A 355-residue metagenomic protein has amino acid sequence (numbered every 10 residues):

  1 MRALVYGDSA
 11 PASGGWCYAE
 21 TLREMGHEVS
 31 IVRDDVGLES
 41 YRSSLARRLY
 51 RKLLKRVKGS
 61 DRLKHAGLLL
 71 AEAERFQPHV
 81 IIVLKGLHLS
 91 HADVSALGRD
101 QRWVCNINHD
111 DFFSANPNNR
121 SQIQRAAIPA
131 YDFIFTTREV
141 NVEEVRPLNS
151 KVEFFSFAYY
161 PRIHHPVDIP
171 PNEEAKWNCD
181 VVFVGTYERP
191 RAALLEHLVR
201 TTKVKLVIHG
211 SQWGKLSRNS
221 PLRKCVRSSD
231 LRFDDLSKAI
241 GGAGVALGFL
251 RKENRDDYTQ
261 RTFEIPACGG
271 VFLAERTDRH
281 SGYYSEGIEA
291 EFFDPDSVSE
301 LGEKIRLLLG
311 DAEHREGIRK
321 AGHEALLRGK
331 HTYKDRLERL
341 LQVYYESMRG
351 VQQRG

Functional and structural regions predicted by a protein language model:
M1-K52, S60-L68, R75-F76, L84-A92 (+3 more regions): Nucleotide-sugar donor-binding catalytic core of glycosyltransferases
A66, V298-G302, K334-L341: Short, amphipathic alpha-helical "lid/cap" segments that border enzyme active or binding sites
V83-G86, L97-V104: Short, conserved structural micro-motifs that define repeat-unit consensus positions and nucleotide-binding loops
N106-N118: A short, histidine- and acid-enriched strand-loop-helix "catalytic/donor-clamping" loop that lines the nucleotide-sugar
H109, F157, D294-P295: Active-site donor-binding loop signature of nucleotide-sugar glycosyltransferases
S281-K304: Change "using UDP/GDP/dTDP sugars" to "using nucleotide sugars
L309, L341-Q352: Short, hydrophobic alpha-helical segments
G310-Q342: A charged, aromatic-enriched C-terminal amphipathic alpha-helix characteristic of glycosyltransferases across folds
